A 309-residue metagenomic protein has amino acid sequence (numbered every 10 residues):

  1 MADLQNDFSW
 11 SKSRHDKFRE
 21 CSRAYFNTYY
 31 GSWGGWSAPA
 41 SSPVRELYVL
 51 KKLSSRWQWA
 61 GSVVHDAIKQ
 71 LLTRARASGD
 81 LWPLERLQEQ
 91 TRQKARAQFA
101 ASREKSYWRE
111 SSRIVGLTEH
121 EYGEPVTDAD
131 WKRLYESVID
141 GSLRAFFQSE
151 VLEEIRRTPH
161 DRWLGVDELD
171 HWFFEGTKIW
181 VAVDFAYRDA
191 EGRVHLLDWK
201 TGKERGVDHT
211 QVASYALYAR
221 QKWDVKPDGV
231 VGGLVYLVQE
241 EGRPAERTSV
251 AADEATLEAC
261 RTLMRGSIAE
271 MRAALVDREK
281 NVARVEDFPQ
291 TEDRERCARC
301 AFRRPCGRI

Functional and structural regions predicted by a protein language model:
L4-D7, T28-K51, E191-L197, A274-A283: Short amphipathic alpha-helical segments and their helix-coil junctions
F8, K178, D208-V212, D293 (+1 more regions): Active-site-proximal structural scaffolding
S9, K51-Q58, G202, G206 (+1 more regions): Short, solvent-exposed segments of well-ordered alpha helices
H15-G31, A40-R76, R96, K132-E136 (+1 more regions): Nuclease catalytic cores
H15-P39, F173-A186, M264-A269: An acidic intrinsically disordered interaction segment
W36-P39, H160-R220: Non-catalytic protein-protein interaction segments used by genome-maintenance enzymes to assemble and couple activities
V63, A67-L164: A non-catalytic, helix-rich entry segment at domain boundaries
Q221-I309: Metal-dependent nuclease catalytic regions and adjoining charged, substrate-binding loops involved in nucleic-acid end
